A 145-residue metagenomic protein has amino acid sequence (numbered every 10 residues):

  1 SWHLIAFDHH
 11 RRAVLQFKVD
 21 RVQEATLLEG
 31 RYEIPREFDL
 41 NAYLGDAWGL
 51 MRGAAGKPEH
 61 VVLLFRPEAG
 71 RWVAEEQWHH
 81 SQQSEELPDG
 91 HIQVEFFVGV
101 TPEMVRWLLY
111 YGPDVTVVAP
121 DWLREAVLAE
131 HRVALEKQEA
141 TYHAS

Functional and structural regions predicted by a protein language model:
S1-G53, K57-V62, A144: Core beta-strand-centered patch of the WYL/Sm-like small regulatory domain
G45-S145: Polybasic (Lys/Arg-rich)
